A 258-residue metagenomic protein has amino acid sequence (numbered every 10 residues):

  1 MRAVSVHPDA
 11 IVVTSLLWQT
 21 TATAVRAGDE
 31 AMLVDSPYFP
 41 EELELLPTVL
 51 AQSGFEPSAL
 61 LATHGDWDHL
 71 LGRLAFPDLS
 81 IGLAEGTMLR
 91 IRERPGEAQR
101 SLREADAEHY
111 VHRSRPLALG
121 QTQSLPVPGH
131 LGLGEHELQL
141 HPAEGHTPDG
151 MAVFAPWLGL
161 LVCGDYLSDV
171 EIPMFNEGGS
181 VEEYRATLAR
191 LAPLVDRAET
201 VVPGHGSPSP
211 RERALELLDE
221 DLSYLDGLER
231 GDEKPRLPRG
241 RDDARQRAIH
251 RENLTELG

Functional and structural regions predicted by a protein language model:
M1-S53, P57, P116-A186, R190: Catalytic core of the metallo-beta-lactamase
T23, L33-S36, L43, P57 (+4 more regions): Conserved N-terminal glycine/acidic-rich loop preference
G28-E30, L79, G86, P156-L158 (+1 more regions): Short loop segments at secondary-structure junctions
V34-P37, S58-D68, G82-E85, P142-G145 (+2 more regions): Active-site neighborhood of phospho(di)ester-bond hydrolases with catalytic His/Asp-centered motifs
F39-E41, G65-L71, M88-I91, P148-G150 (+2 more regions): Active-site environment of divalent metal-dependent phosphoester hydrolases
L43-E44, T48-P126, H130, D226-L228: Active-site HxH/HxHxD metal-binding segment of metal-dependent hydrolases
F55, L79, H136, A198-E199: A structural micro-motif
A192-T200, S207-G258: Accessory terminal helices/loops
